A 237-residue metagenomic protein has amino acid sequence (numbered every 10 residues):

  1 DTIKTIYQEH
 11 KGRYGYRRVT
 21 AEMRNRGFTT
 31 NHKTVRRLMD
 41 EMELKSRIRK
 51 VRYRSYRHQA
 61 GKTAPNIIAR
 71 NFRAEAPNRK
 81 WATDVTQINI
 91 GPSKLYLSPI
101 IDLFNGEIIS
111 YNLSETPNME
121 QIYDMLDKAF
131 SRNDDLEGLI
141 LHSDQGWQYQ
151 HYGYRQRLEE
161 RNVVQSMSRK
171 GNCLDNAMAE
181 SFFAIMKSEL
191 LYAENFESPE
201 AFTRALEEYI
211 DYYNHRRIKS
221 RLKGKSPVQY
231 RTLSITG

Functional and structural regions predicted by a protein language model:
D1-A76, N172, S226-S234: Basic, flexible linker segments flanking DNA-binding modules in nucleic acid-interacting mobile-element proteins
I3, V19, V35, M39 (+12 more regions): Mobile genetic element proteins and their domesticated derivatives, centered on retroelements and DNA transposons
E9-G12, F28, R73, I90 (+3 more regions): Conserved, non-catalytic sequence blocks in retroelement Pol enzymes and Pol-derived host proteins
S55-Q59, S143-Q145, H151-Y152, M167-K187 (+2 more regions): RNase H-like two-metal-ion nuclease catalytic core shared by retroviral integrases and related mobile-element nucleases
R70, A74-I109, E115-P117: An active-site-proximal beta-strand-loop segment
S93, N112-D134: Active-site beta-loop-alpha junctions of metal-dependent nucleic acid enzymes, especially the RNase H-like/DDE
E107-Y111, Q165-S168, Y192-A193: Short small-residue beta-strand/loop micro-motif enriched in glycine and branched aliphatics
E159-V163, I185-G237: C-terminal domain-tail junction helix/linker
